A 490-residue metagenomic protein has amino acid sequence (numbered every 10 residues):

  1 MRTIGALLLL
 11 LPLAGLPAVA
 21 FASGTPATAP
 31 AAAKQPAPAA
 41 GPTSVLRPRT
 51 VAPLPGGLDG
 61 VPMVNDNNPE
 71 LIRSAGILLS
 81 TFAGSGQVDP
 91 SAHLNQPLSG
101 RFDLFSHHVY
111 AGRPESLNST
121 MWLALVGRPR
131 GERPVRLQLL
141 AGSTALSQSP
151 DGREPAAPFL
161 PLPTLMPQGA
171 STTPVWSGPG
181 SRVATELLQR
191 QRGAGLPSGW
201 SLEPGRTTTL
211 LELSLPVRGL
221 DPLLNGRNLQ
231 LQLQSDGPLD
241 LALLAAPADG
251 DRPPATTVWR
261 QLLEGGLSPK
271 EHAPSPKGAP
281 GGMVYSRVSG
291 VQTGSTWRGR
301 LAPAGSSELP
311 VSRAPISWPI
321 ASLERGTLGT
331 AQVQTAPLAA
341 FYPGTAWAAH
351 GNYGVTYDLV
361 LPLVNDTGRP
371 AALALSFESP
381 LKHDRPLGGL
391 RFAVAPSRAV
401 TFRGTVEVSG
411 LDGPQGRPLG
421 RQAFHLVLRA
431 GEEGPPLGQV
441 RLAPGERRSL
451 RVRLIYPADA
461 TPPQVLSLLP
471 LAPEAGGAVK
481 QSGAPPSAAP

Functional and structural regions predicted by a protein language model:
M1-I4: Positively charged n-region of N-terminal signal peptides that target proteins for export
A6-A18: Bacterial N-terminal signal peptides
P17-G24, A33: Boundary at the C-terminal end of the N-terminal hydrophobic targeting segment
A33-P36, A40-G41, V45, S74 (+9 more regions): Long compositionally biased, domain-poor regions of proteins
L160-G193, F402, V406-P414: Low-complexity, serine/threonine/proline-enriched polar segments
R182, S198-W200: Short, surface-exposed polybasic-aromatic patches that bind anionic ligands, especially phosphate groups
T257-T293: Acidic, serine/threonine- and proline-rich intrinsically disordered appendage/tail regions
